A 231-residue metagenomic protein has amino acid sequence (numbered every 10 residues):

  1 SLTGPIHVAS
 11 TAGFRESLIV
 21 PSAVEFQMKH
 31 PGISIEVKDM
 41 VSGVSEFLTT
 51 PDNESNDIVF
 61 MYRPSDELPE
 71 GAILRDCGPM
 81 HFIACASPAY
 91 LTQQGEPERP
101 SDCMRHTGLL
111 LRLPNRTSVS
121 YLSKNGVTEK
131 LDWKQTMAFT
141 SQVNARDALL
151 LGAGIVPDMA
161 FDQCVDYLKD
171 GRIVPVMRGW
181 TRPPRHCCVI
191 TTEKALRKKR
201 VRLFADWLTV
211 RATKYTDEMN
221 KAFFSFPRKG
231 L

Functional and structural regions predicted by a protein language model:
L2, N115-T117, R182-R185: Short acidic/glycine-enriched loop/turn segments that link adjacent beta-strands
T3-E67: Central regulatory/effector-binding core of bacterial HTH transcription factors
H7-A9, V59, L109, V156 (+1 more regions): Short, well-ordered beta-strand segments
S10, C85-A86, T140, M159 (+1 more regions): A conserved hydrophobic position in a structured secondary element of the catalytic/binding core that shapes
G32, F161-D166, D170, W180-L231: C-terminal effector-binding regulatory domain of bacterial HTH transcription factors
M40-T117, Y121-A138: Acidic, Gly/Pro-rich loop/turn segments at junctions of secondary structure
R75, S101, R146-D147, R202: Alpha-helical segments flanking ligand/cofactor-binding loops in enzyme cores
E129-P175, T181-R182: Hydrophobic hinge/microswitch elements
